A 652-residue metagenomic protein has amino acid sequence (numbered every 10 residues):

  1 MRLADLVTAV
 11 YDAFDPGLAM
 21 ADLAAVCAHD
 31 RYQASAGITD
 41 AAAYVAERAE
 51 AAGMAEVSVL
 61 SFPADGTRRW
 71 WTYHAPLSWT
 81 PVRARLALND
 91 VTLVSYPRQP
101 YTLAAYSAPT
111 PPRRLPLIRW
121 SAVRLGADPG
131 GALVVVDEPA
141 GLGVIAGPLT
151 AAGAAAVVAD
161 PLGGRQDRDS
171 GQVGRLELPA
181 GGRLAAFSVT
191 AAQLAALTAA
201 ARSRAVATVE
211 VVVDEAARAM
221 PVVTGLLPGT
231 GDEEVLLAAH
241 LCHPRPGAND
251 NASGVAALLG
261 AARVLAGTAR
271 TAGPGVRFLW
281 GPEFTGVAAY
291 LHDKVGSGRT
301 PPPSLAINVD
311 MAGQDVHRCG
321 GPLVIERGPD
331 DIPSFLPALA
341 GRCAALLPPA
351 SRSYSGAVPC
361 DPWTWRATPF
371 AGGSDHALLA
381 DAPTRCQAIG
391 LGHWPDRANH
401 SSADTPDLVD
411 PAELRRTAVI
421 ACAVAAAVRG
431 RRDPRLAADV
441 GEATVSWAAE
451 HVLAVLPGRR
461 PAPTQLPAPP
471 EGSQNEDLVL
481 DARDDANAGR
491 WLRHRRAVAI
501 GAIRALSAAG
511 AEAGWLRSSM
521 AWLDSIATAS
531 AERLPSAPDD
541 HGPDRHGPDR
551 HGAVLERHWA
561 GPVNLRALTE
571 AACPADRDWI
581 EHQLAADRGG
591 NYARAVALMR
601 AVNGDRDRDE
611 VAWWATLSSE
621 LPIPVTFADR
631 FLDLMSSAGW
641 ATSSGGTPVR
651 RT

Functional and structural regions predicted by a protein language model:
R2-A36, G66-R69, D167, Q172-L178 (+5 more regions): N-terminal capping segment at the start of a domain
R2-D5, A13-G17, A21-G131: Noncatalytic luminal/extracellular "stalk/propeptide" segments of secretory-pathway proteins
L3-A4, G17-I38, R48-E56, P76 (+6 more regions): Catalytic-core environment of secreted peptidases
A13-F14, D232, G281-S402, L408-P411 (+1 more regions): Metal-dependent peptidase/peptidase-like ectodomains
A24, A36, V94-S188, P246 (+4 more regions): Extracellular/luminal Protease-associated
W79, Q99-V123, G174-N249, L259-G275 (+1 more regions): Soluble metallo-hydrolase cores and metallopeptidase-like ectodomains found primarily in the secretory/periplasmic
R263, P274-R277, D396-A449, L453 (+2 more regions): His/Asp/Glu-rich mid-to-C-terminal helical/loop segments that flank catalytic regions of hydrolases
P469-E476, D481-R495, I500-G501, A505-W515 (+1 more regions): Long, charge-rich, low-complexity alpha-helical segments
